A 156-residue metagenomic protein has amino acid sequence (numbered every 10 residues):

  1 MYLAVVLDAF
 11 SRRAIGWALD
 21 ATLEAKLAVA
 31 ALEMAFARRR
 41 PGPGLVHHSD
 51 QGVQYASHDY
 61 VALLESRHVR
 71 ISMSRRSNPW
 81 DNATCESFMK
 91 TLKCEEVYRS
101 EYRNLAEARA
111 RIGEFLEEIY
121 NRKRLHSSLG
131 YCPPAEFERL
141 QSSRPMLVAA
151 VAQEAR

Functional and structural regions predicted by a protein language model:
M1-R156: Charged DNA-binding/catalytic regions of mobile-element recombinases
